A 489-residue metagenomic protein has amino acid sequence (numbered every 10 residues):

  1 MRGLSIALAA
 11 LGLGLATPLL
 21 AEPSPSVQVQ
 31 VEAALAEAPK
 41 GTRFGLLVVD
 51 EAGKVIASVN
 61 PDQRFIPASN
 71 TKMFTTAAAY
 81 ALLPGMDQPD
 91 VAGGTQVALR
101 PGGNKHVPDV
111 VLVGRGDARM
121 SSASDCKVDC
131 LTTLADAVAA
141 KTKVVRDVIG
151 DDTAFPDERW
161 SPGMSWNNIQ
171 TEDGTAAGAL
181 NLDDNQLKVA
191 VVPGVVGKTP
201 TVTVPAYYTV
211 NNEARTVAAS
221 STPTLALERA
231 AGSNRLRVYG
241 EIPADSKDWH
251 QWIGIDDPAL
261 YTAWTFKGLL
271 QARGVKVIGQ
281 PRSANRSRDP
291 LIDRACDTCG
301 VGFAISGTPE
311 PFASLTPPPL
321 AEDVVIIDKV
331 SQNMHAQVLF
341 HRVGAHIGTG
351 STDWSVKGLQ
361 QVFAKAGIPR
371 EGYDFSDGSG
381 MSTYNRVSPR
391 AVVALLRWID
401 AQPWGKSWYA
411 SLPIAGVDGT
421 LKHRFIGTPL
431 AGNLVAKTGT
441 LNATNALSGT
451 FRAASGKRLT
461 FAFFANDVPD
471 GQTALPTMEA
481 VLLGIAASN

Functional and structural regions predicted by a protein language model:
M1-A7: Bacterial N-terminal signal peptides that target proteins for export
A16-P18: N-terminal signal peptide c-region/cleavage motif recognized by signal peptidases
E22-P25, V29-A34, A81-R370, A454 (+1 more regions): Conserved serine DD-peptidase/penicillin-binding transpeptidase domain and beta-lactam-recognizing active-site
L35-V59, R282: A short, well-structured edge-of-sheet supersecondary motif
L46-V48, G93-A98, S448: Short beta-strand scaffold segments in enzyme catalytic cores
I56-V59, V330-N333, Q337-N489: Small-residue-rich helix-loop
S58-A78, L82: Short active-site loop at a secondary-structure junction that contains or immediately precedes the catalytic residue(s)
